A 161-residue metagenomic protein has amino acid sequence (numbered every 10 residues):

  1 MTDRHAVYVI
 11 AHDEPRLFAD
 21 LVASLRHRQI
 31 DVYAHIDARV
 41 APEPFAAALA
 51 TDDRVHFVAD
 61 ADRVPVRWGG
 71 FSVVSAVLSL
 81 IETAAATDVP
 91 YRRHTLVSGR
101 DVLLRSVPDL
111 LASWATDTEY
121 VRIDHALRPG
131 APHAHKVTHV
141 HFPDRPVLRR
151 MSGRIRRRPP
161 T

Functional and structural regions predicted by a protein language model:
M1-T161: ER/Golgi luminal nucleotide-sugar-dependent glycosyltransferases, focusing on the catalytic module
